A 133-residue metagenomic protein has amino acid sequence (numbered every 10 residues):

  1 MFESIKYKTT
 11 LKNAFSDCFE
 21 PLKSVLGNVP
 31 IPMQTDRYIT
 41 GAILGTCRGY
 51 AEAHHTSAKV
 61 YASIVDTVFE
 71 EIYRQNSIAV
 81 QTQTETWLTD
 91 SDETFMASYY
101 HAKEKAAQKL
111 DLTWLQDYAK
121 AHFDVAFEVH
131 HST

Functional and structural regions predicted by a protein language model:
M1, I5-I31: Short amphipathic alpha-helical segments and their helix-coil junctions
Y7, Y38, Y50, Y61 (+3 more regions): Sequence-level detector for tyrosine residue identity
K8, I31, T35-I43, Y61 (+2 more regions): Short runs of predominantly hydrophobic/aromatic residues within well-ordered alpha helices that form helix-helix
F19-T56: N-terminal interaction modules that seed assembly of large macromolecular complexes
L22-V25, V29, Q75, A79 (+1 more regions): Short secondary-structure junctions and interdomain/linker hinges
E52-A53, S57-K59, S77-Q81: Short, solvent-exposed, charged loop/turn and helix-capping segments that join or cap alpha-helices on peripheral
Y61-A79: Short, mixed-charge aromatic SLiMs
V80-T133: Low-complexity intrinsically disordered segments
